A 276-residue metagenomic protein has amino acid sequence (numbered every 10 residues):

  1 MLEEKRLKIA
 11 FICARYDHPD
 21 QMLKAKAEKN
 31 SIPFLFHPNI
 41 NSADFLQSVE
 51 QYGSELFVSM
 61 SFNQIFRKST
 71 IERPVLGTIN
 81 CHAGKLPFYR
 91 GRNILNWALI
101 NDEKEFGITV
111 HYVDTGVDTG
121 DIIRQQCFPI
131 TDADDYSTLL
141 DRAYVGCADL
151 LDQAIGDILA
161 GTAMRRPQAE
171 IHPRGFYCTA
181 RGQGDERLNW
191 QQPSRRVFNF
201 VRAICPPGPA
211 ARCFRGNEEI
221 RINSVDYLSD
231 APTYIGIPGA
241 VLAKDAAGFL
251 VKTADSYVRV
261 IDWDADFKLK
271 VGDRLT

Functional and structural regions predicted by a protein language model:
M1-P207, R212, A243-I261, A265-T276: One-carbon transfer enzymes
N189-Q191, F214-E218, G236: Short coil-to-beta-strand transition motifs
G216-A231, Y257-F267: A short acidic-to-branched-hydrophobic micro-motif
L228-G248: A conserved acidic, glycine/proline-rich C-terminal tail/linker
